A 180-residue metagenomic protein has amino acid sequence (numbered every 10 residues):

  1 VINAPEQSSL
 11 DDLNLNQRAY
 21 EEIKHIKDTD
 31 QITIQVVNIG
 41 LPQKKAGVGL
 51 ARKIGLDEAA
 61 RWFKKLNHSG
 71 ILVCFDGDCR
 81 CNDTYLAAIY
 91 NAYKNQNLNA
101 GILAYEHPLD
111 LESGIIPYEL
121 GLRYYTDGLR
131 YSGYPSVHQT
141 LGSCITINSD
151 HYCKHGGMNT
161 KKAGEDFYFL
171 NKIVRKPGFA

Functional and structural regions predicted by a protein language model:
V1-K44: Acidic donor-binding segment of Leloir-type glycosyltransferases
K24-D30, E58-S69, K176: Alpha-helix termini
L41-K64: Glycine-rich, basic loop-to-helix element that forms the pyrophosphate-binding segment of sugar-nucleotide handling
L66-S69, F75-A92: Acidic donor-binding/catalytic loop of UDP-sugar-dependent glycosyltransferases, especially processive GT2
T84-P117: Conserved donor NDP-sugar-binding/catalytic core segment of glycosyltransferases
T126-T146: A recurrent flexible, glycine/aromatic-enriched loop bordering the glycosyltransferase active site that acts as
K161, I173-A180: Catalytic donor-sugar/metal-binding loop of nucleotide-sugar-dependent glycosyltransferases
K161-Y168: Acidic donor-binding loop at a coil-to-helix junction in glycosyltransferase catalytic cores that engages
